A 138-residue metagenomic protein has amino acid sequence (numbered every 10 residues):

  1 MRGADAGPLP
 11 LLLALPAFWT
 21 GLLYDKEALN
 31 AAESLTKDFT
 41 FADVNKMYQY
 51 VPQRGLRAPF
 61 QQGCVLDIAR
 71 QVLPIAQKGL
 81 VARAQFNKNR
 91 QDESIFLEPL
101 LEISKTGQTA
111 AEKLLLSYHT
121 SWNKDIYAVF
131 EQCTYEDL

Functional and structural regions predicted by a protein language model:
R2-L138: C-terminal accessory/tail domains of diverse enzymes
